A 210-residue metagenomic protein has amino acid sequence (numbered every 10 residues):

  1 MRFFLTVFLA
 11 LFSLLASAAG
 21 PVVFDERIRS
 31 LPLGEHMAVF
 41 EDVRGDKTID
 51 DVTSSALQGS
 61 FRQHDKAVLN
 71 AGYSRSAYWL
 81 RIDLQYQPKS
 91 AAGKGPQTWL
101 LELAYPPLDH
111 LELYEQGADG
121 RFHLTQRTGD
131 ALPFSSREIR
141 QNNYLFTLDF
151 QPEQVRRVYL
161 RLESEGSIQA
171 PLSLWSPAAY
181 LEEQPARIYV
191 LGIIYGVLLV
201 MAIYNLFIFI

Functional and structural regions predicted by a protein language model:
M1-A10: Sec-dependent signal peptide recognition, specifically the positively charged N-region followed immediately by
S13-S17: N-terminal signal peptide c-region/cleavage motif recognized by signal peptidases
A19-I188: Soluble non-transmembrane domains of integral membrane proteins
E182-I210: Core alpha-helical transmembrane segments of integral membrane proteins
